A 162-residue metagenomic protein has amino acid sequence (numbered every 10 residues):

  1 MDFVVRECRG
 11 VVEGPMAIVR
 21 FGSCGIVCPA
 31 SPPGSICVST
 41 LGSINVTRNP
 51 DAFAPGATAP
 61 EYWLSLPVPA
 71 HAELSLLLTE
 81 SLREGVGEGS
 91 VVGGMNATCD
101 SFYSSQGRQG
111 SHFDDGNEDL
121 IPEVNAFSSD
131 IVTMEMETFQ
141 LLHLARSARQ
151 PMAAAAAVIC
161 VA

Functional and structural regions predicted by a protein language model:
M1, P67-S75, G89, M134 (+2 more regions): Generic structural signal for well-ordered, non-membrane alpha-helical segments in soluble metabolic enzymes
M1-L77: Metabolite-binding pocket within alpha/beta catalytic cores that recognizes anionic/polar moieties
M16-R20, T133, A154: Short glycine-aspartate micro-motif
G25, G42, A97-S104, Q140 (+1 more regions): Glycine-rich beta-alpha junction loops
E61-S128: Active-site rim beta-loop-alpha module in soluble metabolic enzymes
D119-P122, M134, T138-L144: A short, acidic, amphipathic alpha-helical segment used as a generic capping/interface helix at domain edges
F139-A162: Zn-dependent metallopeptidase/amidohydrolase metal-coordination segment
